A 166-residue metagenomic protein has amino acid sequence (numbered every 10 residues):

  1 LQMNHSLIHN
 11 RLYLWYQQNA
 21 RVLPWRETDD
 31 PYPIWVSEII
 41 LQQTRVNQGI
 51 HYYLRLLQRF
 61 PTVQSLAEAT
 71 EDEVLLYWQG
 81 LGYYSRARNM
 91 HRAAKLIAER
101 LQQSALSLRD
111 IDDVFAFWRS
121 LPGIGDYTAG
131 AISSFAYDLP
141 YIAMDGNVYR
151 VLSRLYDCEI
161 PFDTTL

Functional and structural regions predicted by a protein language model:
L1-R11: Generic start-of-chain signal for non-secretory N-termini
N4, W15-L166: Catalytic cores of DNA base-excision repair glycosylases
